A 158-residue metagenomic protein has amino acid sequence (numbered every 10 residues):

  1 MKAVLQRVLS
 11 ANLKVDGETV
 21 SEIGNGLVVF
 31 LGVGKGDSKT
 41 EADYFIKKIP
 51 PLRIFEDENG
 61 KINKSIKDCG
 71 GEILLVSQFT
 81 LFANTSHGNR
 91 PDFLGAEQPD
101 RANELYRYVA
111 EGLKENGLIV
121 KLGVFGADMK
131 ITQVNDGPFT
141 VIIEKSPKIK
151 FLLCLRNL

Functional and structural regions predicted by a protein language model:
Q6, S10-D16, I73, H87 (+5 more regions): Post-transcriptional modification and biogenesis factors for structured RNAs of the translation apparatus
T19-G70, A83-E111, E115, K150: Compact, glycine-rich, soluble single-domain proteins
F45, V76, F139: Residue-level signal for inorganic ion chemistry
F79-T80: Active-site-adjacent structural patch at catalytic or cofactor/ligand-binding sites
Q133-P138: A short, glycine/Asx- and small/polar-enriched loop/turn that sits immediately N-terminal to a beta-strand
I142: Phosphate-binding/catalytic loop of phosphoryl-transfer enzymes
